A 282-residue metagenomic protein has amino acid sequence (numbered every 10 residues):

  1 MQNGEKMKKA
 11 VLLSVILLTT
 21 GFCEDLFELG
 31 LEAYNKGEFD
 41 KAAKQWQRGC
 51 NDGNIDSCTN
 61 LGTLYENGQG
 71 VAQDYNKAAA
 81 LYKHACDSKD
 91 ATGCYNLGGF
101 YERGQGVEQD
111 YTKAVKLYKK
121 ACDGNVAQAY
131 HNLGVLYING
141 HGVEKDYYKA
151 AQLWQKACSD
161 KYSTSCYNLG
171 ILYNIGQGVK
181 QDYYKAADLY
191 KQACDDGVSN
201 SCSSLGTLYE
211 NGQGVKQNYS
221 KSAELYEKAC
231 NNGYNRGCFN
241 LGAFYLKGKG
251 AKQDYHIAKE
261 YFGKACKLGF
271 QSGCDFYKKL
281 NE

Functional and structural regions predicted by a protein language model:
M1-A10: Positively charged n-region of N-terminal signal peptides that target proteins for export
A10-T19: Sec-dependent N-terminal signal peptides
L26-A33, Q45, G49, N60-N67 (+7 more regions): Hydrophobic face of amphipathic alpha-helices that form TPR/SEL1-like repeat modules and related alpha-solenoid
A33-E38, N51-N54, N67-Q69, D74 (+16 more regions): Short helix-capping/linker turns of helical repeat alpha-solenoids
R48-N51, A80, H84-D87, K116 (+7 more regions): Conserved structural position within tetratricopeptide repeats
Y190, Q253-Q271: TPR/TPR-like (Sel1-like) alpha-helical repeat modules
